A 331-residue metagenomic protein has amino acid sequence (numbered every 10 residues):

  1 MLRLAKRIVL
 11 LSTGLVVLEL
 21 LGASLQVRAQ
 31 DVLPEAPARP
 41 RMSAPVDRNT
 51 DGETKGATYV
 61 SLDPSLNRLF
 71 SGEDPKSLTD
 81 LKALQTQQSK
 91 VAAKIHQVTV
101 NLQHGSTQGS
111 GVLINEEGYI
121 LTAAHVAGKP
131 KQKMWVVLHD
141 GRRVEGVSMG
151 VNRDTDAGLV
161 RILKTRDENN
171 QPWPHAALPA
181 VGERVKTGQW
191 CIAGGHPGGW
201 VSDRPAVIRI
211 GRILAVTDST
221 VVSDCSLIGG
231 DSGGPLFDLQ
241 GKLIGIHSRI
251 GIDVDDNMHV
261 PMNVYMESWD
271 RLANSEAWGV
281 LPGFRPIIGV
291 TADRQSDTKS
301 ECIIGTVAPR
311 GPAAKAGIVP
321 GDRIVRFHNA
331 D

Functional and structural regions predicted by a protein language model:
V16-Q26: C-terminal segment of classical bacterial N-terminal signal peptides
A44-Q88, K164-N170, P197-W200, L243-D297: C-terminal cap/linker of serine protease catalytic domains
Q85-S89, T99-E117, R142-E145, G233 (+1 more regions): A conserved glycine-rich beta-strand in the N-terminal activation segment of trypsin-fold
Q108, N115-A157, I162-D167: Catalytic-histidine neighborhood of serine endopeptidases, predominantly the chymotrypsin-like S1/PA family
V112-L113, R212, S226-H247: Catalytic nucleophile loop of clan PA
E117-L121, I244, A313-D331: Conserved PDZ fold ligand-binding element
Q171-T220, I228, I250-M258, E276-G283: Flexible, gly/ser-rich surface segments that form the specificity/activation loops bordering the active-site cleft
S232-G233, S296-T298, A308-R323: PDZ/PDZ-like domain micro-motif
